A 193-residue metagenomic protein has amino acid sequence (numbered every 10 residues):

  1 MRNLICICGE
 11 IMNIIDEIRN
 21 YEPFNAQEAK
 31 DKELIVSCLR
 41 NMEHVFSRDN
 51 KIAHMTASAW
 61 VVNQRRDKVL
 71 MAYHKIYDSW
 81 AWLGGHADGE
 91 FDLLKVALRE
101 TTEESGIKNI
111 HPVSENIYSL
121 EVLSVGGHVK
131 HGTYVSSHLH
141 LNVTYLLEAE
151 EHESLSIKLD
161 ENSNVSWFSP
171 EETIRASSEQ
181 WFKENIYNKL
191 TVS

Functional and structural regions predicted by a protein language model:
M1-N3, V192-S193: Basic/polar N-terminal segments that are highly enriched at the extreme N-terminus, encompassing both cleavable
R2-I11: Short, Lys/Arg-enriched N-terminal segments with co-localized hydrophobic residues within the first ~10-30 amino acids
I11-E22: Generic N-terminal amphipathic, Lys/Arg-enriched alpha-helix
N20-S58: Acidic, metal-coordinating catalytic segment for phosphate/diphosphate chemistry, firing primarily on the Nudix
S47-W82: N-terminal strand-loop-strand
A81, A87-D88: Short, flexible micro-motifs
D88-W181: Unchanged
S178-S193: Charged phosphate-binding loop/patch that engages nucleotide di/tri-phosphates or the phosphate backbone of nucleic
